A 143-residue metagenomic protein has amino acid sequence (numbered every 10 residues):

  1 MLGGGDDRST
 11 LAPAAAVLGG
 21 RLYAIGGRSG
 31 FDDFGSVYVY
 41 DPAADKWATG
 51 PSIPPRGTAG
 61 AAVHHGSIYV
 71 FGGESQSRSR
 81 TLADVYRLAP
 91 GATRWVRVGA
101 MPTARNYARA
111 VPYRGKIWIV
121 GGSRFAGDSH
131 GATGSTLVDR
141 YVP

Functional and structural regions predicted by a protein language model:
M1-P143: Kelch-like beta-propeller repeat domains
